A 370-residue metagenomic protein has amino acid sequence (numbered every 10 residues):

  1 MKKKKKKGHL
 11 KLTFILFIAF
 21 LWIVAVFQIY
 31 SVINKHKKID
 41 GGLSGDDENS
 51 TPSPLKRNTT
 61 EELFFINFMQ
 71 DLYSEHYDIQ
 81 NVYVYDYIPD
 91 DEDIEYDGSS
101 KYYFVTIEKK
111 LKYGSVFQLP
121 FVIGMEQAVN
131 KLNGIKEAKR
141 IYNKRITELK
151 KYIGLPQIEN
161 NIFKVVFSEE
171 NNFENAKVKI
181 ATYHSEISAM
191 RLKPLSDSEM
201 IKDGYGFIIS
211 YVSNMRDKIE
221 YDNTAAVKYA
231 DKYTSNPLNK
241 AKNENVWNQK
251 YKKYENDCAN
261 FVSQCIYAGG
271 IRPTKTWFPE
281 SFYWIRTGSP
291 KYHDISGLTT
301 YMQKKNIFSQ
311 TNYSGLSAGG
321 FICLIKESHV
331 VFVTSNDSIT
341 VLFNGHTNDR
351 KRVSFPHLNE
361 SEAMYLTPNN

Functional and structural regions predicted by a protein language model:
K2-A19, I29-V32: N-terminal Sec-pathway targeting helices
G42, D47-V82, T224-D231: Short, non-transmembrane alpha-helical segments in secretory-pathway proteins
D97-F121, M125: A short hydrophobic beta-strand element
S100-E108, F282-H346: ...with weaker cross-activation on analogous glycine-rich loops/strands in unrelated enzymes
A128-T224: Non-catalytic propeptide/linker segments at domain boundaries
N130-I135, Y142-Q157, I339-N370: Glycine-rich, aromatic-bearing surface loops/beta-hairpins
I208-I285: N-terminal capping segments
N245-K253, T276-F282, I325-E362: Glycine-rich catalytic cores of cysteine/serine-nucleophile enzymes that process amide/ester linkages in cell-envelope
